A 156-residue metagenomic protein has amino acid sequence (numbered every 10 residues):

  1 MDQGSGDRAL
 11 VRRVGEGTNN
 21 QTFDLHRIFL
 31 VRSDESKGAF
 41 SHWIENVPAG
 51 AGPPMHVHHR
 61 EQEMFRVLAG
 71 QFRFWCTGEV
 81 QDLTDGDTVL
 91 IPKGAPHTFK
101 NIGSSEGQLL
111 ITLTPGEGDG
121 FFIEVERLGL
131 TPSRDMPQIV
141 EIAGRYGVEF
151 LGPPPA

Functional and structural regions predicted by a protein language model:
M1-R12, E16, P153-A156: Basic/polar N-terminal segments that are highly enriched at the extreme N-terminus, encompassing both cleavable
E16-M55, E61: A short glycine-rich, His/Asp/Glu-containing loop-to-beta-strand
I44-P48, V57-C76, T112: Short, conserved beta-strand element in jelly-roll/cupin
P53-M55, C76-Q81: Short beta-strand segments
M64, Q71-R73, V80, P96 (+1 more regions): Structural motif
G78-P96: Short acidic-glycine-tyrosine-enriched beta hairpin
K93-D119: Ligand-binding loop in jelly-roll beta-barrel domains
I123-A156: Acidic/histidine-enriched, glycine/proline-rich intrinsically disordered or flexible terminal extensions
